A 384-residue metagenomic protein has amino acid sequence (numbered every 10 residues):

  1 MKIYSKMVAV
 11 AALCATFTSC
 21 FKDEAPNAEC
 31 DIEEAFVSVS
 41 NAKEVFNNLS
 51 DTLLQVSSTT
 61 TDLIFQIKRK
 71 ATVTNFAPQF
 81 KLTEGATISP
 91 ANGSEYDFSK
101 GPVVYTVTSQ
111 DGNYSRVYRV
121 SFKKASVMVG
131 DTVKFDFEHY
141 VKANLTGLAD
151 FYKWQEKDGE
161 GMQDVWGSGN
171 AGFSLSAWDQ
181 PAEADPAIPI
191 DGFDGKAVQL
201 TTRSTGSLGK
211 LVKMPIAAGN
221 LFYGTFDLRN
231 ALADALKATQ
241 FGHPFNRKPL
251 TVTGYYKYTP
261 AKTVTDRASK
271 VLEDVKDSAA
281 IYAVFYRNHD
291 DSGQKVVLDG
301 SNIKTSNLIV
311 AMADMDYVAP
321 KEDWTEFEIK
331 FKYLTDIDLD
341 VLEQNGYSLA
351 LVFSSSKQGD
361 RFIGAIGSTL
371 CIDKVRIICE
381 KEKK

Functional and structural regions predicted by a protein language model:
T16-S19: C-terminal motif of bacterial Sec signal peptides marking the signal peptidase cleavage site
F21-F135: Beta-rich interaction/scaffold domains
F122-K124, A365-K384: Exposed low-complexity, polar/acidic, P/S/T/G-rich flexible segments that act as propeptides, protease-susceptible
A125-N170: Extracellular carbohydrate-recognition regions
I188-L208: Short carbohydrate-recognition loop motifs
S207-D291: Extracellular-facing segments of soluble proteins and assemblies that are Gly/Ser/Thr-biased and enriched in aromatics
K270-Y282, T325-T369, K374-V375: Extracellular beta-strand ligand-recognition surfaces/modules
D290-E343, A365: Extracellular carbohydrate recognition and processing domains and analogous Trp-centered ligand-binding platforms
